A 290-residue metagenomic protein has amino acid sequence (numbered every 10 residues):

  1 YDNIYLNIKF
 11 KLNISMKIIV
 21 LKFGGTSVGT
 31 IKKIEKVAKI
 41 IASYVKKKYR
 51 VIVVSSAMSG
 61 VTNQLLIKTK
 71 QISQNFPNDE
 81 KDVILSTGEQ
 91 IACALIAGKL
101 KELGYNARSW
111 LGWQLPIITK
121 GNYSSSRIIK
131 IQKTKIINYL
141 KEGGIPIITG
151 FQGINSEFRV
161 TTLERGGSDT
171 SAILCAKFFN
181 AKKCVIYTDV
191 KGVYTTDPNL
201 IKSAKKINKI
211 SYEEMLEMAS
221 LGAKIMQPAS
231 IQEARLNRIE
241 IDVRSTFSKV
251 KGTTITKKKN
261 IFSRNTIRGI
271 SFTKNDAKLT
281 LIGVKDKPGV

Functional and structural regions predicted by a protein language model:
F10-I231: Nucleotide/pyrophosphate-binding catalytic subdomain
Y49-V53, M226, E240-T246, V250 (+1 more regions): Flexible, glycine/charged-enriched surface loops at secondary-structure junctions
S55-T62, V243-K259: Terminal amphipathic helices with adjacent charged low-complexity linkers/tails
A234: Acidic-aromatic/histidine active-site loop/patch
G252-V290: A conserved regulatory-domain signal marking ACT and ACT-like small-molecule sensing domains and adjacent regulatory
